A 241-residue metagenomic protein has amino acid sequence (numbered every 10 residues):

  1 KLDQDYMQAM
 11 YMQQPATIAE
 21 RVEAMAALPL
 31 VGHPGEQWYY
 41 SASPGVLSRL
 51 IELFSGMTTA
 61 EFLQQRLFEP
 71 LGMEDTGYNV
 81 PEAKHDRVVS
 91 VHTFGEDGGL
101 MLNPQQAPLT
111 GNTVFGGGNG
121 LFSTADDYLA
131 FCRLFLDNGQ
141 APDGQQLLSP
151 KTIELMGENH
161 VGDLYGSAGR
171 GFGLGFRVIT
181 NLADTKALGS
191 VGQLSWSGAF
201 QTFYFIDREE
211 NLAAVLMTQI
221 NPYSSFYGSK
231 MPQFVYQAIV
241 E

Functional and structural regions predicted by a protein language model:
K1-V191: Short, surface-exposed loop or secondary-structure junction motifs that flank catalytic or metal-binding residues
P15-T17, F205-R208: Short glycine/proline-enriched loop/turn "hinge" motifs that connect secondary-structure elements and lie
D97, E209-E210: Residue-level recognition of short loop/turn positions
S195: Short, structured beta-strand/loop micro-motifs enriched in basic residues and often containing a Trp
G198-F200: Short, small/polar residue-rich loop motifs at catalytic or cofactor-binding pockets
Y204-F205, N211-I220: Short, well-ordered beta-strand elements
N221-E241: Generic C-terminus detector
